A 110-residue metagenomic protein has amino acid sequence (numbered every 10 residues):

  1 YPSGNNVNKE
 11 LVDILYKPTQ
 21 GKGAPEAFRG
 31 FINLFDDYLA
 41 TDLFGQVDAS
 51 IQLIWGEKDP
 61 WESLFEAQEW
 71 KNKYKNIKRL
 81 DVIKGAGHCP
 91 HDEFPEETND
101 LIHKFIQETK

Functional and structural regions predicted by a protein language model:
Y1-Q46: Conserved alpha/beta-hydrolase catalytic His-Asp/Glu region
N5, A49, K104-E108: Mature, folded catalytic cores of secreted/periplasmic enzymes
I14, A27-F31, D42, E66-E69 (+1 more regions): Alpha-helical elements of Rossmann-like donor-binding domains used by nucleotide-donor carbohydrate transfer enzymes
L15, F28, L53-G56, L80 (+2 more regions): Generic structural signal for small/hydrophobic residues in well-ordered secondary structure, especially within
P18, K73, D92: Conserved catalytic core of Hanks-type protein kinase domains
S50-A86: Conserved loop-alpha-helix segment in the C-terminal half of the alpha/beta-hydrolase fold that carries the catalytic
I77-K110: Catalytic active-site module of serine/aspartate enzymes centered on a nucleophile-bearing elbow/loop
